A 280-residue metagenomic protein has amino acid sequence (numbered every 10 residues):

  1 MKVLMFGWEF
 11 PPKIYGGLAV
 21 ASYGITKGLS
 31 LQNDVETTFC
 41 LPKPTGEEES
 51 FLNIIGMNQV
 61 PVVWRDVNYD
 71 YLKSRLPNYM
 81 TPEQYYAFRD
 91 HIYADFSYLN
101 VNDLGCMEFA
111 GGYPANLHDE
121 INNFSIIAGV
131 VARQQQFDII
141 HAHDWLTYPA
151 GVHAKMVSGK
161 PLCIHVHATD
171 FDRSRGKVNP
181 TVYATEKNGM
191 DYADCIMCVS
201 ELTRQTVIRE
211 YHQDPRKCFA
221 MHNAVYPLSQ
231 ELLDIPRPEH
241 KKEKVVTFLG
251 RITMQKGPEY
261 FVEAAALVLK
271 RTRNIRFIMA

Functional and structural regions predicted by a protein language model:
M1, E231-V245, L269-R271: Nucleotide-sugar donor-binding and catalytic loop/hinge architecture of NDP-sugar-dependent glycosyltransferases
V3, I139-H141, Y148, V152-D172: Active-site proximal beta-strand in glycosyltransferases
D34-Q135: A conserved catalytic-core segment of Leloir-type glycosyltransferases
L117-I127, K160-C163, F171-N188, P227: Nucleotide-sugar donor phosphate/pyrophosphate-binding loop at the beta->alpha transition of glycosyltransferases
G129-Q134, M156, N179-I196: Membrane-proximal helix-turn-helix segments that form the acceptor-binding/catalytic region of lipid-linked
I140-H141, Y192-E201: A short beta-strand/loop micro-motif in the catalytic core of glycosyltransferases that engages the nucleotide-sugar
L202, A224: Carbohydrate-associated surface elements
E239-K256, V262-A265, I278: Conserved donor-binding/catalytic core segment of Leloir-type glycosyltransferases
